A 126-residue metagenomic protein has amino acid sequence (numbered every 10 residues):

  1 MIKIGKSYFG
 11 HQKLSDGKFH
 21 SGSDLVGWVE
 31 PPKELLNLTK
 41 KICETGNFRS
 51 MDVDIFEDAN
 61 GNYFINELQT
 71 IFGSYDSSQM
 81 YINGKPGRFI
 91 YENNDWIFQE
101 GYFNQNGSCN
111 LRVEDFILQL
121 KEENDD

Functional and structural regions predicted by a protein language model:
M1-L38, C43, N62-F64: Phosphate-binding site of ATP-dependent enzymes
E30, E57-D126: C-terminal active-site "lid" helix and adjoining low-complexity regulatory extension at the edge of ATP-using catalytic
F48-N60: A short glycine-rich, hydrophobically flanked beta-strand micro-motif that places a catalytic Asp/Glu for divalent metal
